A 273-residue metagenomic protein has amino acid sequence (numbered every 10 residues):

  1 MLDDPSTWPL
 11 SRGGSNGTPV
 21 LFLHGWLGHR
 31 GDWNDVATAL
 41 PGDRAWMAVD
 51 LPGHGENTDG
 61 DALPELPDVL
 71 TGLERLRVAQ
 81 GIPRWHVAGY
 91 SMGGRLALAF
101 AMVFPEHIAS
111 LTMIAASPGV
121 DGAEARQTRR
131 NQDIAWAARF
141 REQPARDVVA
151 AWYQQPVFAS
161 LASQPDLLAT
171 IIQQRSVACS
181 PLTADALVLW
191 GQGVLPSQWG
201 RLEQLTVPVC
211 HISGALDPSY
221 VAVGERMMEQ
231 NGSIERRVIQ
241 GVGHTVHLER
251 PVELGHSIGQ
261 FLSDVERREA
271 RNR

Functional and structural regions predicted by a protein language model:
M1-L21, P41-R44, G81-P83, V188 (+1 more regions): Alpha/beta-hydrolase fold catalytic core
T7-D59: Conserved HGGG/HGGXW glycine-rich cap/lid loop of the alpha/beta-hydrolase fold
D50, H86, S110-T112: Residue in the alpha/beta-hydrolase core beta-strand immediately N-terminal to the catalytic nucleophile
P67-W85: Conserved acidic catalytic loop of the alpha/beta-hydrolase fold
G89, G93, A97: Gly/Ala-rich beta-loop-alpha elbow adjacent to hydrolase catalytic centers
M102, A109-R141: Flexible "cap/lid" loop of the alpha/beta hydrolase fold
R175-R226: Conserved serine/cysteine hydrolase catalytic core
V242-P251, G255: Catalytic histidine-centered segment of alpha/beta-hydrolase-like enzymes
